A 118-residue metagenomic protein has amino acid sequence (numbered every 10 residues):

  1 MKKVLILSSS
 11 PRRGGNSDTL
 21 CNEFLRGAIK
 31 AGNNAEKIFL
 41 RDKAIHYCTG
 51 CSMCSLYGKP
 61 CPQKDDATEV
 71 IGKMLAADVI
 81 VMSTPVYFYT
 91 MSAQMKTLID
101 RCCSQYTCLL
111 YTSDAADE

Functional and structural regions predicted by a protein language model:
M1-Q105: N-terminal beta1-alpha1-beta2 submodule of the flavodoxin-like/Rossmannoid cofactor-binding fold
C108: A short helix-coil junction within the Rossmann-fold of NAD(P)-dependent oxidoreductases
Y111-E118: Conserved small/polar residues in nucleotide/adenosyl-binding loops
